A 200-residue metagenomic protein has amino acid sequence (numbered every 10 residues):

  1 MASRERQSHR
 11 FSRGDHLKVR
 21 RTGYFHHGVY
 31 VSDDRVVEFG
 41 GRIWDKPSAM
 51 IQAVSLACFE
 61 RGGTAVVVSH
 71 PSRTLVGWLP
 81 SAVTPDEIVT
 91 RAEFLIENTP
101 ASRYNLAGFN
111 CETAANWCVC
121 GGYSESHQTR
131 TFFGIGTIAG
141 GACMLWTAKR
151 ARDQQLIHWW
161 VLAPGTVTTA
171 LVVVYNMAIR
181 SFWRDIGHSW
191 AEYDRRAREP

Functional and structural regions predicted by a protein language model:
M1-P200: Cysteine-nucleophile amide-bond enzymes
